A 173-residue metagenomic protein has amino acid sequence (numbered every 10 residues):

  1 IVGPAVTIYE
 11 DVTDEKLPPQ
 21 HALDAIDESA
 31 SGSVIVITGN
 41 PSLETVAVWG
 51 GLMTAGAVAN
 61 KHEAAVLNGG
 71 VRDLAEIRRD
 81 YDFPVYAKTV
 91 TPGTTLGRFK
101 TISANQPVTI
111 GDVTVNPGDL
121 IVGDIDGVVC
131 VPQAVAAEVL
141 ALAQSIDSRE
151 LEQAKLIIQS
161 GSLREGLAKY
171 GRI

Functional and structural regions predicted by a protein language model:
I1-P117, V131-I173: Feature captures the catalytic cores and cofactor-binding loops of soluble hydro-lyases/lyases that act on carboxylate
I121: C-terminal binding/interaction regions
D126-V129: Channel- or pocket-lining gating/hinge segments that regulate access to a cavity or pore
